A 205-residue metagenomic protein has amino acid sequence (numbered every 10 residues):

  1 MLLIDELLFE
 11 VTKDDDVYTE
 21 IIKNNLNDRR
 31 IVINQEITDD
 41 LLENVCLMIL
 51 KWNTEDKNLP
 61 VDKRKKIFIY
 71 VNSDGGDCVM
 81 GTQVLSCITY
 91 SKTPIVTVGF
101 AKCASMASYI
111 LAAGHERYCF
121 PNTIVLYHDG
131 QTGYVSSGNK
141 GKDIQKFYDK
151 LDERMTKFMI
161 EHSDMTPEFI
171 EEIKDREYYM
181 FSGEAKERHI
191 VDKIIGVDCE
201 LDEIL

Functional and structural regions predicted by a protein language model:
M1-L205: Terminal-region recognition feature
